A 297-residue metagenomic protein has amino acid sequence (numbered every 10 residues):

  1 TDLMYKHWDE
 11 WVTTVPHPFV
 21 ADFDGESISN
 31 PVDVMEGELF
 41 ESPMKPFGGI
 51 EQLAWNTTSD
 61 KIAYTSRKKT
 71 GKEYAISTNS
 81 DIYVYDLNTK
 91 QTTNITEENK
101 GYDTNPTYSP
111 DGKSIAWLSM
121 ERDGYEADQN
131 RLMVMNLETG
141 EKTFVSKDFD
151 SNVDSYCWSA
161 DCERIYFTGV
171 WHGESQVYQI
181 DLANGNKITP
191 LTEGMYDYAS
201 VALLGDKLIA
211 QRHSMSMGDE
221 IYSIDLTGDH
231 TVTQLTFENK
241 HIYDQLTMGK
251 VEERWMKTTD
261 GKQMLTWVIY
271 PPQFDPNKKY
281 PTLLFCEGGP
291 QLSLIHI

Functional and structural regions predicted by a protein language model:
T1-P190, D206-K207, M215-M217, I224: Beta-propeller folds
E38, S66-T70, N99, S119-E121 (+7 more regions): Short, well-ordered turn and helix-capping elements at secondary-structure junctions
S146-D154, T189-S200, T236-Q245: Conserved blade-ending motifs and adjacent loop-strand segments that build the rim/top face of beta-propeller domains
A199-H296: Serine-hydrolase catalytic core recognition
